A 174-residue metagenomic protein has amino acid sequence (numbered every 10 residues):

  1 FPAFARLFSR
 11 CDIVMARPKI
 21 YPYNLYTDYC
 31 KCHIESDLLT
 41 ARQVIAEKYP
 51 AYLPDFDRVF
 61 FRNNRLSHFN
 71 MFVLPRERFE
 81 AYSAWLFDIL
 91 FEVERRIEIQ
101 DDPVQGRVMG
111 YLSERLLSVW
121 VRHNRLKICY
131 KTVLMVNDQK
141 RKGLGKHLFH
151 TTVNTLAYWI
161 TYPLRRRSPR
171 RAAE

Functional and structural regions predicted by a protein language model:
F1-E174: ER/Golgi luminal nucleotide-sugar-dependent glycosyltransferases, focusing on the catalytic module
